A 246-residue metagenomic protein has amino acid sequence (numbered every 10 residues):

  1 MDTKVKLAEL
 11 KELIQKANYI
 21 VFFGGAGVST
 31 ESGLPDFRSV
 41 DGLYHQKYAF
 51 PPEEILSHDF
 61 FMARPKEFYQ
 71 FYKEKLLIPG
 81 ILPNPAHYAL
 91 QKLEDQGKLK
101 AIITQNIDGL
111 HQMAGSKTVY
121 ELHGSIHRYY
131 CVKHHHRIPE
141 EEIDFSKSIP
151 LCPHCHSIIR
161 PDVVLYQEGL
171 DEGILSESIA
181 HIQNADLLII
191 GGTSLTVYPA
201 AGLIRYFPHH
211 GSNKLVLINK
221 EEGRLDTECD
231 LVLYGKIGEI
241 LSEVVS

Functional and structural regions predicted by a protein language model:
M1-S246: Conserved catalytic core of sirtuin-type NAD+-dependent deacylases
